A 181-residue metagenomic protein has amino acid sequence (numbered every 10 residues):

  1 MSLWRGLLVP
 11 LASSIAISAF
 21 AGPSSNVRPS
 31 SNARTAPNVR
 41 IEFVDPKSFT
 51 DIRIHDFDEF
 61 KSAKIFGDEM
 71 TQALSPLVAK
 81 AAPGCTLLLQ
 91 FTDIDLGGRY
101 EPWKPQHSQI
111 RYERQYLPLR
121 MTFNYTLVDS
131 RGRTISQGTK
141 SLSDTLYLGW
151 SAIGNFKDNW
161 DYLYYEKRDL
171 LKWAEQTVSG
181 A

Functional and structural regions predicted by a protein language model:
M1-L8: Bacterial N-terminal signal peptides that target proteins for export
F20-R34: Cleaved targeting-peptide boundary
T35-D93: N-terminal segment of the mature soluble domain
D56, Q137-K172: Short secondary-structure boundary motifs at beta->alpha junctions and helix caps
A79-L87, T126-Q137: A short, structured loop/turn motif at beta-sheet edges
F91-R131: Surface-exposed short loop/turn segments
